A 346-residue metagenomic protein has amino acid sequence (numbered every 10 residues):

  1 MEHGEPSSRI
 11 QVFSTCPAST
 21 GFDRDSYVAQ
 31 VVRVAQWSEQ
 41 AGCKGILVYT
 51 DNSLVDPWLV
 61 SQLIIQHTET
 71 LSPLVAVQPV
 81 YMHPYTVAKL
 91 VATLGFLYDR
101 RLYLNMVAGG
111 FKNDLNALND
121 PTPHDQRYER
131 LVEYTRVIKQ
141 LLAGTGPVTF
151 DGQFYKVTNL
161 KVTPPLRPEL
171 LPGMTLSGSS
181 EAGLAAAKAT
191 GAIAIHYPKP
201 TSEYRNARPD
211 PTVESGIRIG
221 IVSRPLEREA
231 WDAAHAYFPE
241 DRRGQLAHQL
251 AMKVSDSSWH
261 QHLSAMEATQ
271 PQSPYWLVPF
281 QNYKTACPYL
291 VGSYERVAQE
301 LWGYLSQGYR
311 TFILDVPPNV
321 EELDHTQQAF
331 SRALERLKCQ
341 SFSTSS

Functional and structural regions predicted by a protein language model:
M1-T70, P172, S345: N-terminal beta1-alpha1-beta2 module of alpha/beta enzyme domains
E2, Q36-Q40, S61-T70, V91-L102 (+3 more regions): Acidic (Asp/Glu)-rich catalytic clusters
E2-P6, L118, H124-L166, T201-G303 (+1 more regions): An alpha-helical appendage that flanks or caps ligand/catalytic pockets
P6-C16, I46-V48, S72-V77, L102-M106 (+4 more regions): Hydrophobic faces of well-ordered beta-strands that scaffold small-molecule active sites in alpha/beta enzyme cores
I10-A29, A76-V80, P84, P168-S179 (+2 more regions): Active-site mouth loops of central-metabolism enzymes
D23-W37, L90, S177-A186, S293-G303: Short, acidic/polar
Q30-Y49, A186-H196, G303-R310: Catalytic domains of carbohydrate-active enzymes, especially glycoside hydrolases
P57-Q78, R130, Y134, Q328-S343: Alpha-helix-loop-beta-strand connector modules within alpha/beta enzyme cores
